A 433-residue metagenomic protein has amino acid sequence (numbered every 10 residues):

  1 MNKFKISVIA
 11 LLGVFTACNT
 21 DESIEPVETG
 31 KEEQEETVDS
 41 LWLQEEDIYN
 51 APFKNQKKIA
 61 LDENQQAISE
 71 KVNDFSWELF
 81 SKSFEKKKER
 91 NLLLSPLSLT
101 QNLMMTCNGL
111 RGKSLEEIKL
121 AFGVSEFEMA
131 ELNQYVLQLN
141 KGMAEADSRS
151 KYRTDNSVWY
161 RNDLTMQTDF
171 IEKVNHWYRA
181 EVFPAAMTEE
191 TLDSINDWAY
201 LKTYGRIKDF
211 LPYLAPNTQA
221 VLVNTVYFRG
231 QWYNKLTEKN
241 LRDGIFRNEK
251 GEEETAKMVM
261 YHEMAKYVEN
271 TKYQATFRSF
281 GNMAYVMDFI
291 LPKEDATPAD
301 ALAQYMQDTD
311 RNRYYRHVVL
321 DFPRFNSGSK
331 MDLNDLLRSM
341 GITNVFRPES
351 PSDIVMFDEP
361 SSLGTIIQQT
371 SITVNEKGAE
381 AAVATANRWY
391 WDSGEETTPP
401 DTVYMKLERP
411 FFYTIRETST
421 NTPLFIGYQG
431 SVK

Functional and structural regions predicted by a protein language model:
F4, G30-Q56, P360, G364-T373 (+4 more regions): Non-catalytic interaction/Regulatory regions outside core domains
K5-S7, C18-A185: Detector for small/aliphatic-rich hydrophobic stretches
E89-L93, M129-L291, Y315-E395: Non-catalytic, conformational "gating/processing" segments within enzyme and secreted inhibitor domains
K119-F122, L236-D243, D300-D310: Short Gly/aromatic-enriched secondary-structure transition segments
L222, Q274-M283, D288-I290, W389-Y390 (+1 more regions): Extended hydrophobic
T276, P292-Y314: Internal alpha/beta scaffold segment
